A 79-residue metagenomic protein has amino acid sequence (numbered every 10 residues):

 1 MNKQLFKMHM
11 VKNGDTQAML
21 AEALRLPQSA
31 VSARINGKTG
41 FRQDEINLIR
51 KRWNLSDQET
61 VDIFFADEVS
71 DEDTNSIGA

Functional and structural regions predicted by a protein language model:
M1-N13, A23: A short, Lys/Arg-rich alpha-helix, primarily the initiator
Q17, Q28, I46: Helix-turn-helix DNA-binding elements, focusing on the entry/boundary residues of the two helices that contact DNA
M19-A21, I49: Short alpha-helical "recognition helix" segments of helix-turn-helix
L26-F41: Recognition helix of helix-turn-helix/homeodomain-like DNA-binding domains that insert into the DNA major groove
D44-E59: DNA major-groove recognition helix of helix-turn-helix/homeodomain DNA-binding modules
E59-A79: Short, charged recognition helix plus adjacent turn of helix-turn-helix-like nucleic-acid-binding domains
